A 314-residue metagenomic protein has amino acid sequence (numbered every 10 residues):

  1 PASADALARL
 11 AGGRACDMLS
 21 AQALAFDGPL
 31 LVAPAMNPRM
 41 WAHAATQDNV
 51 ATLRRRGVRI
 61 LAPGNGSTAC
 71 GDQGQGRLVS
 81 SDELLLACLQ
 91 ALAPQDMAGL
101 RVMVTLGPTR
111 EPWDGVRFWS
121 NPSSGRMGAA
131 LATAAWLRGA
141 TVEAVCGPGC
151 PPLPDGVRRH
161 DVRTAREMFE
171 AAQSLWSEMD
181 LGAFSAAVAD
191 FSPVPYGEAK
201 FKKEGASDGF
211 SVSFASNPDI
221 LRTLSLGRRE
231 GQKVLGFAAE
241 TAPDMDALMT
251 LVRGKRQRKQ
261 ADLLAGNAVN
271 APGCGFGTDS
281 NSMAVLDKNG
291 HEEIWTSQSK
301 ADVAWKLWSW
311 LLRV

Functional and structural regions predicted by a protein language model:
P1-A8, M36, G66, G107-E111 (+3 more regions): Short glycine-rich anion-binding loops that position phosphate/pyrophosphate groups of nucleotides and phosphorylated
A4-R14, M40-H43, W113-S120, F191-K203 (+3 more regions): Glycine/threonine-rich flexible loop motifs
L10-N37, T52-R54, R59-L61, S207-T223: Short, acidic/small-residue loops that bind anionic groups at enzyme active sites
D27-N65, Q73-C88, G227-L263: Short, glycine-/small-residue-rich phosphate/pyrophosphate-handling segment
Q47, A51-T52, P94-T164: Glycine-rich phosphate/diphosphate-binding loop of Rossmann-like nucleotide-binding domains
N65-L100, S120, N270-V314: Glycine-rich phosphate/pyrophosphate-binding loop and the adjoining helix
S120-R138, F201-R222, Q257-G266, I294-A301 (+2 more regions): Gly/Ser/Thr-rich active-site loops/lids in small-molecule metabolic enzymes that frequently grip phosphoryl groups
G147-P148, G156-R222, L226: A glycine- and small/hydrophobic-rich beta-loop-beta segment that serves as a flexible "lid/hinge" or phosphate-binding
